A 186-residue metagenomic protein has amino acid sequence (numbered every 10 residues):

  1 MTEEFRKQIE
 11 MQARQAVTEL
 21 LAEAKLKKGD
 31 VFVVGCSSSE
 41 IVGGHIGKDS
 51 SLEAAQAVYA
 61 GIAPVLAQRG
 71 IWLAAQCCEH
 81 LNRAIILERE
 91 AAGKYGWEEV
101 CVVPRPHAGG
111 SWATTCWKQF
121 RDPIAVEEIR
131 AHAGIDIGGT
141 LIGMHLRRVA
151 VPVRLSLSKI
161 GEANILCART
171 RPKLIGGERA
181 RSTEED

Functional and structural regions predicted by a protein language model:
M1-F32, L52-V65: N-terminal glycine-/serine-/threonine-rich phosphate-binding loop
E4, G29, V42, A67-G70 (+3 more regions): Non-catalytic beta/alpha edge segments that cap or flank active sites
T18, A22-K25, A63-I71, W117-A125 (+1 more regions): Generic secondary-structure signature for well-ordered alpha-helical cores
A24-L26, A108, R154-K159: Solvent-exposed alpha-helices and their adjacent loops that cap or buttress functional pockets in soluble metabolic
D30-G35, L73-A74: Short glycine-rich phosphate-binding loop at a beta-alpha junction
I41-A57, P64-R83, A108: Active-site histidine-anchored catalytic micro-motif
R69-H132, I137-G138: Ligand-binding beta-strand-loop-alpha-helix segment within the catalytic cores of soluble metabolic enzymes
T114, K118-D186: Glycine-rich, aromatic-bearing surface loops/beta-hairpins
